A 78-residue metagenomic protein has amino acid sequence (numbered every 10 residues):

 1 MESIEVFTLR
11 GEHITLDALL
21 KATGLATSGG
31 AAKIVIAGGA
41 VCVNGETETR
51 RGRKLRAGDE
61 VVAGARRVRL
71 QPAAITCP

Functional and structural regions predicted by a protein language model:
M1-G11: A detector for short, charged/polar N-terminal pre-domain segments
F7, L19, V61-V62: Intrinsically disordered, low-complexity regions of eukaryotic proteins
I14-A57: A basic, amphipathic helix-loop patch mediating RNA/tRNA/ribosome contacts
R50-P78: C-terminal structural segments of small proteins and small subunits
